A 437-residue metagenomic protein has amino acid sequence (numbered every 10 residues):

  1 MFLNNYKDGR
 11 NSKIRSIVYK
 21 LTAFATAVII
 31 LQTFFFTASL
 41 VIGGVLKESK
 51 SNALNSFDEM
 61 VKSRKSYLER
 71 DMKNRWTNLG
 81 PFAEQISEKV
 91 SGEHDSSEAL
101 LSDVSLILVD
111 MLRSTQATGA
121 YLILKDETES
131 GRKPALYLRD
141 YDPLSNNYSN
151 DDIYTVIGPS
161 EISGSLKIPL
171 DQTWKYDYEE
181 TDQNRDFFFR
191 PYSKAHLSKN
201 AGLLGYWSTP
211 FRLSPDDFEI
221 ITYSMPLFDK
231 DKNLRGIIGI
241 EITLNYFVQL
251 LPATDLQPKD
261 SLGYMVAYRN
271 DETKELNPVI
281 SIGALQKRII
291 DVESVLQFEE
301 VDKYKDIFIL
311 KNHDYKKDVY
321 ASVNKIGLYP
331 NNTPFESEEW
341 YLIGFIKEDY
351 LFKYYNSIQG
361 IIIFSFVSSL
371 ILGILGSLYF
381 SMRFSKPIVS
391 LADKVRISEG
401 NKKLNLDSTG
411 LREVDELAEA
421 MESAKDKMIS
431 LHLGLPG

Functional and structural regions predicted by a protein language model:
M1-S56: Extreme N-terminal signal-anchor transmembrane helix of membrane signaling/transducer proteins, especially in bacteria
A23, F35-G43, I361, S365-K386 (+1 more regions): Cytosolic-side ends of inner-membrane transmembrane helices, especially those that anchor bacterial signal-transduction
L40-T77, S87, D95-E98: Juxtamembrane membrane-water interface segments immediately C-terminal to a transmembrane helix
E69, K73-D103, S114, T118-E129: Extracellular/periplasmic ligand-binding regions of membrane signal-transduction receptors
D103-D110, I237-A284: Solvent-exposed, extracytoplasmic
P159-E241: Extracytoplasmic/periplasmic ligand-binding sensor regions of membrane-associated signaling proteins
F218, F228-D229, K287-G360: Extracellular/periplasmic juxtamembrane segments that couple receptor/chemosensory ectodomains to their
M382-T409, A418-K425, H432: Membrane-proximal alpha-helical signal-transduction linkers
